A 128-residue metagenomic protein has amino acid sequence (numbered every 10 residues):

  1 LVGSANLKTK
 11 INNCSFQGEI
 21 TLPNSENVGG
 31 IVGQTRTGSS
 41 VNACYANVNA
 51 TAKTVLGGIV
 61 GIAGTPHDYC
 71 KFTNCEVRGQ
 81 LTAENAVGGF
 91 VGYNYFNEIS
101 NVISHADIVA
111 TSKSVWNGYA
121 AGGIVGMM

Functional and structural regions predicted by a protein language model:
L1-M128: Predominantly extracellular beta-rich ligand-binding scaffolds that present long acidic/polar faces for carbohydrate
